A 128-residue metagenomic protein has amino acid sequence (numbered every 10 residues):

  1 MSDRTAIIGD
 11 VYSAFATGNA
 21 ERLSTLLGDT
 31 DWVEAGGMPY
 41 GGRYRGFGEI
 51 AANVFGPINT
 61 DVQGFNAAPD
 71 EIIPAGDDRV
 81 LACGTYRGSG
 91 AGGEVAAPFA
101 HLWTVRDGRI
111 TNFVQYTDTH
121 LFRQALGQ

Functional and structural regions predicted by a protein language model:
M1-E21, T25, D29, G127-Q128: Short, low-complexity N-terminal intrinsically disordered segments enriched in polar/charged residues
T25-G76: A solvent-exposed, acidic/Ser-Thr-rich amphipathic alpha-helical stretch
A67-I73, Y86-R87, P98-T104: Hydrophobic/aromatic beta-strand elements that line small-molecule binding cavities or substrate pockets in beta-rich
G76-Y86: A short hydrophobic beta-strand element
G92-E94, F122-G127: A short, polar/proline- and glycine-enriched secondary-structure boundary/capping micro-motif
L102-Q124: Short beta-strand edge/turn micro-motifs at domain boundaries
